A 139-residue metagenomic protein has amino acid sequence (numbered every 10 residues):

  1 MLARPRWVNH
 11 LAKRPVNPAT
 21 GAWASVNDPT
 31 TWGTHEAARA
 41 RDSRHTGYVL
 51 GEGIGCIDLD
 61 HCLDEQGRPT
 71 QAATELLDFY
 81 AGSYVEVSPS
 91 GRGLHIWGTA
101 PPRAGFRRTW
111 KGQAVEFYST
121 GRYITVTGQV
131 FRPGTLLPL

Functional and structural regions predicted by a protein language model:
M1-L139: Conserved phosphate/metal-binding and DNA-contacting active-site motifs used in DNA phosphodiester-bond processing
